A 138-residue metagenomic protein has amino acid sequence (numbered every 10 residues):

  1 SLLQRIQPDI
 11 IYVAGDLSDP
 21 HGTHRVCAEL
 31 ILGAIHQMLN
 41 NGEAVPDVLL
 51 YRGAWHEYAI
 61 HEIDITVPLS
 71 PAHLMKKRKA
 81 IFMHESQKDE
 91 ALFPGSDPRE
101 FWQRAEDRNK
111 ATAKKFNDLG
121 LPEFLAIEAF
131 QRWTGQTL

Functional and structural regions predicted by a protein language model:
S1-L138: Metal-dependent de-N-acetylase/amidase catalytic core
